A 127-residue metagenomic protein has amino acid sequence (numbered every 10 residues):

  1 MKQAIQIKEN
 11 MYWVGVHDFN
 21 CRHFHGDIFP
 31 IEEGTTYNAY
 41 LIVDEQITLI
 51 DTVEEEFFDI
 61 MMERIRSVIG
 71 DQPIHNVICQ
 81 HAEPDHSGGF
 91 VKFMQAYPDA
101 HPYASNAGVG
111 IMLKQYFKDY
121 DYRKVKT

Functional and structural regions predicted by a protein language model:
A4-I65, I69: Conserved beta-strand hairpin/beta-sheet module of binuclear metal-dependent hydrolase folds, prominently
I5-E9, Y103-T127: Metallo-beta-lactamase
V14-F19, H23-D27, V53-E55, V77-Q80 (+2 more regions): Short linear motifs at secondary-structure transitions and domain/linker junctions
C21, A82-S87, V109-M112: Active-site environment of divalent metal-dependent phosphoester hydrolases
I31-T35, S67-D71, A96-D99, D121-V125: Short, low-complexity, polar/charged sequence segments that are solvent-exposed and flexible
E45, E56-P102: Active-site metal-binding motif and surrounding structural segment of the metallo-beta-lactamase
T52, H81, A104-G108: Glycine-rich, histidine-containing beta strand-loop boundary motifs that form or position
